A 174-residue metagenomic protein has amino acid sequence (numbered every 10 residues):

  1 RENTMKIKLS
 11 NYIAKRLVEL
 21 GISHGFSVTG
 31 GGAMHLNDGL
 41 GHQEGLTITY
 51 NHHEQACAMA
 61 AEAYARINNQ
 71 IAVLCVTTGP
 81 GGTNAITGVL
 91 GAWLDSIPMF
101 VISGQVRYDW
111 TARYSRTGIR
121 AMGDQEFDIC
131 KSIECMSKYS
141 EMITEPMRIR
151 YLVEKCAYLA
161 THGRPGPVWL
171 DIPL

Functional and structural regions predicted by a protein language model:
M5-L174: N-terminal alpha/beta PP-like core and its mobile active-site loop of ThDP/TPP-dependent enzymes
